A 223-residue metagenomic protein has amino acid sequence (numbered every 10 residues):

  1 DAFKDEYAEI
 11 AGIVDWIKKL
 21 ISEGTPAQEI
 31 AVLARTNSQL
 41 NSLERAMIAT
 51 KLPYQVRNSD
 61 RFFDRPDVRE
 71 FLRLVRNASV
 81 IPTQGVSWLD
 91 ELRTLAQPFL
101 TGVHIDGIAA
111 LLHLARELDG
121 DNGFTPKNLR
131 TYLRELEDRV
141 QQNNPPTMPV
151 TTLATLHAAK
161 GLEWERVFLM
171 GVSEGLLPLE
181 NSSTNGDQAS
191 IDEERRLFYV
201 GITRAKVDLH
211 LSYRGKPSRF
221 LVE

Functional and structural regions predicted by a protein language model:
D1, I48-A49, F62-W88: Conserved short internal alpha-helix adjacent to the catalytic or cofactor-binding core of large enzyme scaffolds
D1-G12, P66, D90-P98: Helicase-core coupling region on the C-terminal RecA-like lobe
D1-L52, A78-V80, V140-Q142: Helicase P-loop NTPase motor core
E6-E9, T36-Q39, F63-E70, W88 (+2 more regions): Helical mechanochemical/support elements of P-loop NTPase systems and associated helical scaffolds
S22, I81-H104: Extended, charge-rich low-complexity interaction segments
P26, P53, E163, D208: Residue-level detector of anion-binding/catalytic polar loops
K51-R61: Conserved RecA-like helicase motor-core motifs
F99-A109, A115-D121, L129-R130, V140-T147 (+3 more regions): C-terminal accessory regions
